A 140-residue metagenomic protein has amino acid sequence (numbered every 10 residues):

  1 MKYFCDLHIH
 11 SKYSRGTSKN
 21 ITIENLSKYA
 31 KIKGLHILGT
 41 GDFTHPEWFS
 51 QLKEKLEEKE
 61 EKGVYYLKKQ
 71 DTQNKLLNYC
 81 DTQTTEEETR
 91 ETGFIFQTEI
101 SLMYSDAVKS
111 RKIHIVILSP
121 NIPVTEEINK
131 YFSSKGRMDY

Functional and structural regions predicted by a protein language model:
M1-T22, Y131-Y140: Domain-core and long-helix interface of multi-subunit machines
K2, S50-Y140: Extended substrate/RNA-proximal surfaces in nucleic-acid metabolism proteins
D6-L7, L38-D42, I95-Q97: Active-site neighborhood of phospho(di)ester-bond hydrolases with catalytic His/Asp-centered motifs
H10, T44, E99-S101: Catalytic metal-binding/acid-base residues of hydrolase active sites
R15-S18, F49-K53: Histidine/acidic-residue-rich catalytic or RNA/ligand-binding cores of hydrolases and nuclease-related proteins
N25: Short Gly/charged-rich anion-binding patches and loops
K28-F49: Divalent metal-dependent hydrolysis catalytic cores, especially in the metallo-beta-lactamase
